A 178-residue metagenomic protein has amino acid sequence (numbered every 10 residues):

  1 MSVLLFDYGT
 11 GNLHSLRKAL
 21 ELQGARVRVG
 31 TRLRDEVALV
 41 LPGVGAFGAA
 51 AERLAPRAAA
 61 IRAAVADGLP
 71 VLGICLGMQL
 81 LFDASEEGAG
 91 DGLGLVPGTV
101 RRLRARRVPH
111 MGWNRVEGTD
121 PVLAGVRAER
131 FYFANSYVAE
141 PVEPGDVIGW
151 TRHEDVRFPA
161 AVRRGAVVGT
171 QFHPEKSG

Functional and structural regions predicted by a protein language model:
M1-L4, V167: Extreme N-terminal starter segment of soluble prokaryotic enzymes
V3-A25, F172-E175: N-terminal beta1-alpha1 ligand-phosphate binding loop
R26-E36: Short acidic low-complexity segments
A38, P70-L72, R130: Structural signature of beta-strand start/N-cap positions in the alpha/beta core of ABC transporter nucleotide-binding
V40-P42, G169: Structural motif
G45-W113: Cysteine-nucleophile active-site neighborhood
D83-D155: Pocket-forming structural segment of enzyme catalytic cores
V142-E143, R152-G178: A glycine-centered loop/beta-turn motif at secondary-structure junctions
